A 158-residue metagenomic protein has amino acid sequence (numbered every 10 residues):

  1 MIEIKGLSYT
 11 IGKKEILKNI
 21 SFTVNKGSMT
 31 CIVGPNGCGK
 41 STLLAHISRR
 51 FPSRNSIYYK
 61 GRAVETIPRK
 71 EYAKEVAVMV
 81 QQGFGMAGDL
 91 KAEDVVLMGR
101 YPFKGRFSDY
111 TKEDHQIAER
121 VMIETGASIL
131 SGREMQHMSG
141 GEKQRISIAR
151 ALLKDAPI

Functional and structural regions predicted by a protein language model:
I2-I4, L17-N19: Conserved structural motif at the start of ABC-family nucleotide-binding domains
V33-P35: The feature captures the beta-strand-to-loop junction immediately N-terminal to the Walker
I47-S48: Helix-to-loop junction immediately C-terminal to a conserved catalytic motif
N55-E65, Y72: Conserved ABC transporter NBD signature motif
L97, K112-L130: Conserved ABC ATPase "signature" region
S108-Y110, E134-M138, E142: Conserved ABC ATPase signature
I148: Hydrophobic anchor residue at the start of the ABC signature
